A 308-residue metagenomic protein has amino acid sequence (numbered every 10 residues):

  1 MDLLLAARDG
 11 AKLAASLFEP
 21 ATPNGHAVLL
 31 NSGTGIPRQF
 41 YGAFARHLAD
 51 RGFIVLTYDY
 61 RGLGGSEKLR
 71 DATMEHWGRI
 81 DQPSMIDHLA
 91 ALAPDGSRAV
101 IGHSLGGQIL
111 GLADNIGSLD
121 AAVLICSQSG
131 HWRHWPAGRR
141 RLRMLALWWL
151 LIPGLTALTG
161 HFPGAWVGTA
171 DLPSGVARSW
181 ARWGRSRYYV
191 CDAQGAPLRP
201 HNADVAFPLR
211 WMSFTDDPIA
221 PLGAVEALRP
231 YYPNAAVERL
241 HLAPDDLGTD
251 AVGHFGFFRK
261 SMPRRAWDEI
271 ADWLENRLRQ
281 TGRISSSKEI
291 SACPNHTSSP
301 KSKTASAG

Functional and structural regions predicted by a protein language model:
M1-E19: N-terminal cap/lid segment of alpha/beta-hydrolase-fold proteins
S32-I36: Active-site glycine-rich loops that stabilize anionic/oxyanionic intermediates across multiple enzyme folds
R38-L69: Conserved alpha/beta-hydrolase
F40, A72-L92: Alpha/beta-hydrolase active-site loop
I101-Y188: Alpha/beta-hydrolase-fold enzymes
V205, W211-S213: Short beta-strand/loop motif that positions the catalytic acidic residue of the alpha/beta-hydrolase fold
P221-Y231: Short alpha-helix in the alpha/beta-hydrolase fold that links the catalytic acid
E238-H296, K301-G308: Catalytic active-site module of serine/aspartate enzymes centered on a nucleophile-bearing elbow/loop
